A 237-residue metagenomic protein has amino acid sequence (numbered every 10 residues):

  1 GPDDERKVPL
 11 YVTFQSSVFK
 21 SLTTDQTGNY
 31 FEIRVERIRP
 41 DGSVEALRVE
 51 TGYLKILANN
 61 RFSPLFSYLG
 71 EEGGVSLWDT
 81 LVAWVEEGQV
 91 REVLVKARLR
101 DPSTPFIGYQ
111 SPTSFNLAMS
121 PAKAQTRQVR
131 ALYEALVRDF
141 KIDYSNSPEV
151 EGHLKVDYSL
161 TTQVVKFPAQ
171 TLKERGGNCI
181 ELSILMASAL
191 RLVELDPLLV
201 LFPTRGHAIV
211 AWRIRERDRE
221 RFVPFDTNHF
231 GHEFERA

Functional and structural regions predicted by a protein language model:
G1-N29, R37-T51: Intrinsically disordered, low-complexity Pro/Gly/Ser/Thr-rich segments with frequent PxxP/GP/PP motifs and embedded
V12, V35-R37, W212, T227: Hydrophobic side chains in beta-strands
T27, Q125, L182: Hydrophobic (often cysteine-bearing) scaffold residues that line and stabilize catalytic clefts of nucleotide/cofactor
G28-E32, H207-I209: Broad gene-expression machinery/nucleic-acid interaction feature
V35-R39, L132-L136, F140, M186 (+1 more regions): Hydrophobic, Leu/Ile/Phe/Ala-enriched alpha-helical segments that form helix-helix packing faces
P40-A83: Short beta-strand elements
S76-E174, R219: Secondary-structure boundary elements
G177-A237: Hydrophobic/aromatic-rich core segments of domains that either
